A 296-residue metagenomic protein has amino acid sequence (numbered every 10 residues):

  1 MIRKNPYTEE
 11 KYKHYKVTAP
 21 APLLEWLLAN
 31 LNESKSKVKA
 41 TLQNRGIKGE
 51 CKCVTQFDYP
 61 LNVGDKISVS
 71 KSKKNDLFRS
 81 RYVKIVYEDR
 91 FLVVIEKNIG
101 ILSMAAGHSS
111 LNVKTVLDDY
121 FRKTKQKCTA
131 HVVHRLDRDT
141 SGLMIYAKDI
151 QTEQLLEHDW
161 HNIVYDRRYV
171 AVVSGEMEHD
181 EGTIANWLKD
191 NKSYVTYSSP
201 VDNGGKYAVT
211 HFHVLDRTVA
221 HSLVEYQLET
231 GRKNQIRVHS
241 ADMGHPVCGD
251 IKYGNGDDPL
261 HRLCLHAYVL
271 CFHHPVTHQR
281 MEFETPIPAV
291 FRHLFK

Functional and structural regions predicted by a protein language model:
M1-K296: RNA pseudouridine synthases
